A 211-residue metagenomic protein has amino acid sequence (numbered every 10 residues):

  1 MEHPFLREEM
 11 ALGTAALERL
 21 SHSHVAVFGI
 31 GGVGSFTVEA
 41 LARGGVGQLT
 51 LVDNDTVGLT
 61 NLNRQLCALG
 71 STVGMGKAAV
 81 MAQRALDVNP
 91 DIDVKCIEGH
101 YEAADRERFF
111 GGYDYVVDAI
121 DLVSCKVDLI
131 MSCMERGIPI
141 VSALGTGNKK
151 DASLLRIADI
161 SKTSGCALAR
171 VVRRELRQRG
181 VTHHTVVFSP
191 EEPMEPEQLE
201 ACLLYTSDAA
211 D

Functional and structural regions predicted by a protein language model:
M1-A26: N-terminal charged helix/coil linker that caps or initiates catalytic domains
V33: Hydrophobic/small residue at the entry helix of a nucleotide-binding pocket
R43-Q48: Conserved S-adenosyl-L-methionine
D53-V88: Glycine-rich phosphate-binding loop and adjoining beta1-alpha1-beta2 segment of Rossmann-like nucleotide-binding folds
E98-A104: Conserved SAM/SAH-binding loop
Y115-I120, D128-A158: ADP-ribose/adenylate-binding Rossmann-like module
R173-L203: A charged, well-structured terminal subsegment
Y205-D211: Conserved small/polar residues in nucleotide/adenosyl-binding loops
